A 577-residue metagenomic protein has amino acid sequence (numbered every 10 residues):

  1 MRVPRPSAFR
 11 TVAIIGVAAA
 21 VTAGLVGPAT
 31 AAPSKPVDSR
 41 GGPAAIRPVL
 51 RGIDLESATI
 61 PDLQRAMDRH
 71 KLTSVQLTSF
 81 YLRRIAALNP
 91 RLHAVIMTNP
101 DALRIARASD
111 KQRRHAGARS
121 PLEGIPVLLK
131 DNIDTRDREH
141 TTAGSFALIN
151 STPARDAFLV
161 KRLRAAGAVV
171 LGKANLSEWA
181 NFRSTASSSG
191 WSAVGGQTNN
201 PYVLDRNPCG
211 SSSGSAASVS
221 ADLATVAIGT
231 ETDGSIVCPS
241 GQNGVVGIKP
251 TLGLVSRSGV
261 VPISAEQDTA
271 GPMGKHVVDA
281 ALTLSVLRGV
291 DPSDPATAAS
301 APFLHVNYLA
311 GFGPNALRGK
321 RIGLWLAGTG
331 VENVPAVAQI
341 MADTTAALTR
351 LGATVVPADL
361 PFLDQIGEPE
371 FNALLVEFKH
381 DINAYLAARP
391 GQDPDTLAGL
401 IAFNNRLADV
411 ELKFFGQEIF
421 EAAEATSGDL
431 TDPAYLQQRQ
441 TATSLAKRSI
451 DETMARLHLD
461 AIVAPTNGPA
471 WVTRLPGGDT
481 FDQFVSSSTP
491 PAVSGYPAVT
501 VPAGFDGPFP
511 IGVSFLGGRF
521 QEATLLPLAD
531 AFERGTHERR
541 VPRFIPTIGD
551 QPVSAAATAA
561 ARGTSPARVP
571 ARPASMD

Functional and structural regions predicted by a protein language model:
R2-V3, T11-V17, T22-A108, A338 (+5 more regions): An N-terminal boundary/leader segment
G41-D233, T251, A342-D343, M454-R456 (+2 more regions): Gly/Ser-rich catalytic/binding loops embedded in alpha/beta enzyme cores
R51, E123-A143, A310-L326, V376-L445 (+1 more regions): Short helix-loop capping/hinge segments that flank enzyme active sites or metal/cofactor-binding pockets
P61, T142-S145, N199-V203, S211 (+3 more regions): Flexible glycine/proline-enriched surface loops and loop-helix/loop-strand junctions
T78, A157, N307, N333-D359 (+3 more regions): Acyltransferase
A87, V169, S220-G323, V331 (+4 more regions): Structural helix-boundary/capping segments
A299-F303, P433-L436, L457, P469-T489: Short, surface-exposed loop/helix-turn segments at secondary-structure junctions that function as lids/hinges flanking
